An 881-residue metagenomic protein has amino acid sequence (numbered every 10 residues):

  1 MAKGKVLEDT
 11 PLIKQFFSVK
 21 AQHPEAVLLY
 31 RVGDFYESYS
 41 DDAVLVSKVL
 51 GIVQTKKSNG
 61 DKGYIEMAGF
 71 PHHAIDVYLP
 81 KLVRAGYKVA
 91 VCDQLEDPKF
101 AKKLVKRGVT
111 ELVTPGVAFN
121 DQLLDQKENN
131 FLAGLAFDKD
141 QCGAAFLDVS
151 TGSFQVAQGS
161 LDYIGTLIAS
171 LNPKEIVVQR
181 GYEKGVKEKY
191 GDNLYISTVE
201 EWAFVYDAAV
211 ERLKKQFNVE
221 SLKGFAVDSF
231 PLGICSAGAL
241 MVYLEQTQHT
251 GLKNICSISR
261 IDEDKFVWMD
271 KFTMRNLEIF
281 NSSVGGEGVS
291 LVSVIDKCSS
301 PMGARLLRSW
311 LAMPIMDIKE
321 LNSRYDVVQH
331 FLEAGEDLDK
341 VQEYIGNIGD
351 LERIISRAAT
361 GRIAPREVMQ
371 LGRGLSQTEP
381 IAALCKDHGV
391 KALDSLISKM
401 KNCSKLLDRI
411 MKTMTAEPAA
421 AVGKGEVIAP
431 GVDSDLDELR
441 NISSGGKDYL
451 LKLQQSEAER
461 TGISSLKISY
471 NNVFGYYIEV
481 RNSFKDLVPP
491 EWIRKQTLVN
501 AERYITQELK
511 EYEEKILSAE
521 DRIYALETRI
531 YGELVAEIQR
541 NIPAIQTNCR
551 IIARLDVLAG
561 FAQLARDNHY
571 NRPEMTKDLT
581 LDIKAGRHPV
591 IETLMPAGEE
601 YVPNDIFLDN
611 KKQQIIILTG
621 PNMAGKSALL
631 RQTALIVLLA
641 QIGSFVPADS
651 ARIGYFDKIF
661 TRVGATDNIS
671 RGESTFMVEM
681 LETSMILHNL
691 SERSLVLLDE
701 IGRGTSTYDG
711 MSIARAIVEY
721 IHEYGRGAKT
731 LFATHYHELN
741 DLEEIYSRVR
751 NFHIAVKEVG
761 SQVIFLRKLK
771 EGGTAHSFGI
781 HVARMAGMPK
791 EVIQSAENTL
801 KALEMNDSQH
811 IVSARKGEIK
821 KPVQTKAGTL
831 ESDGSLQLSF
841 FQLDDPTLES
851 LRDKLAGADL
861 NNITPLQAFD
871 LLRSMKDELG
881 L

Functional and structural regions predicted by a protein language model:
A2-H330, D339, E343-G346, D350-A359 (+4 more regions): Charged catalytic and DNA/RNA-contacting regions of genome-maintenance and nucleic-acid-processing enzymes
D9-I13, L29, Y36, S40-A43 (+32 more regions): Amphipathic alpha-helical transducer elements in NTP-driven molecular machines
S40-D41, F230, S299, A304 (+6 more regions): ATPase nucleotide-binding head domains, primarily ABC-like/P-loop NTPase cores
C92, P115-L124, G251, G389-A392 (+5 more regions): Active-site phosphate-binding and catalytic loops of NTP-dependent enzymes
T360, A364, G374-Q377, P430-G431 (+2 more regions): Charged, surface-exposed helical/loop "interaction arms" that form contiguous linear patches used for dimerization
L451, A458-N482, P489: Extended, charged helical/alpha-beta scaffold domains that provide interaction surfaces
N471, S839-L848, A856-L881: Terminal-proximal interaction/regulatory segments of ATP-powered molecular machines
L498, E502-A536: Extended, charged coiled-coil "arm/hinge" scaffolds of SMC/Rad50-like chromosome-maintenance ATPases and other large
